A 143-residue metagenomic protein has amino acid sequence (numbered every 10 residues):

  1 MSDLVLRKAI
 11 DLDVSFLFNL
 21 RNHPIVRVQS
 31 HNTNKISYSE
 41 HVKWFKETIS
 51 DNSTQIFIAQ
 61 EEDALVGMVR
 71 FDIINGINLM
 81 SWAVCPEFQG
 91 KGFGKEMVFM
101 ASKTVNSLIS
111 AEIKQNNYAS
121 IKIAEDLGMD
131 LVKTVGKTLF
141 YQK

Functional and structural regions predicted by a protein language model:
M1-F16, L20-H23, E62-K143: Acyl-donor (CoA/ACP) binding surface of acyl/acetyltransferases
R21, S30, T48-I49: Hydrophobic residues in alpha-helical segments
I25-W44: Conserved GNAT-fold acetyl-CoA-binding loop/helix
T33-N34, F57, F140: Sparse recognition of residues in long alpha-helices and their boundaries
I36-E40, T48-I49, F88, N117: Juxtamembrane/interface motifs at transmembrane-helix termini
W44-E47, M100-A101: Generic structural signal for isolated residues within well-ordered alpha-helices
K46-I58: A short helix-loop-beta-strand connector motif used in the catalytic cores of GNAT acetyltransferases and, in some
